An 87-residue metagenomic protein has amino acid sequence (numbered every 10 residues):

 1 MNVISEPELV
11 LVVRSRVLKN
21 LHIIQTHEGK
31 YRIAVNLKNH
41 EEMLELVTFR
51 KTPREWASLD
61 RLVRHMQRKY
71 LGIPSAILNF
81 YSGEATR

Functional and structural regions predicted by a protein language model:
M1, R54-S58: Short amphipathic alpha-helical segments
M1-R32: Short N-terminal "domain-start" leader segments that mark the transition from disordered tails or signal peptides into
I24-K51, L71: Short aromatic-glycine-(Arg/Gly/Cys) micro-motifs in beta-strand/loop hairpins
I24-T26, E55, N79: Domain-scale recognition of modular recruitment/scaffold domains used in eukaryotic signaling
A57-Y70: A short, charged, amphipathic alpha-helix used as a generic interaction element across diverse proteins
K69-F80: A short amphipathic beta-strand at an alpha->beta junction
E84-R87: Short terminal or interdomain "cap/linker" segment that borders an active site or interface and mediates
